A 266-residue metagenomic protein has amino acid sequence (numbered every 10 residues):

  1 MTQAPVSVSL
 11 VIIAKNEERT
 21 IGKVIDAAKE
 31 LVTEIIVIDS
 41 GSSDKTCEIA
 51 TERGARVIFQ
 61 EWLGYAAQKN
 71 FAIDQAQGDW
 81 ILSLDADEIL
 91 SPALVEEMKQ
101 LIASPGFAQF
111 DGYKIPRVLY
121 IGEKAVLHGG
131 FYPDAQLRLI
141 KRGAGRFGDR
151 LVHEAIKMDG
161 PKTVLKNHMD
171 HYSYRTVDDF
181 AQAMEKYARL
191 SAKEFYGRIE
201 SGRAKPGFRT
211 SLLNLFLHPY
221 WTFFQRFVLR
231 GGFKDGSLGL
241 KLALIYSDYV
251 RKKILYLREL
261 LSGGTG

Functional and structural regions predicted by a protein language model:
M1-A27: N-proximal low-complexity "stem/linker" segments adjacent to membrane-targeting elements
Q3-S9, K29-V37, K45, R53-R56: Short loop->beta transition adjacent to catalytic acidic/histidine clusters or analogous donor-positioning motifs
P5, A76-D79: Active-site acidic short loop of glycosyltransferases
R19-K23, D44-R53, A93: Acidic helix N-cap motif at the loop->helix transition within catalytic regions of sugar-transfer enzymes
A27, D39-E48, D85: A conserved acidic beta->alpha catalytic loop
T33, C47-Q77, S104: Conserved donor nucleotide-binding strand/loop of the catalytic core
Q60, L84-A86: Catalytic metal- and UDP-sugar-binding loop of GT-A-like glycosyltransferases, i.e., residues flanking the conserved
A67-I73, W80, L84, S91-G264: Catalytic-site signature of metal-activated, phosphate-bearing donor transferases, centered on the GT-A/GT-A-like
